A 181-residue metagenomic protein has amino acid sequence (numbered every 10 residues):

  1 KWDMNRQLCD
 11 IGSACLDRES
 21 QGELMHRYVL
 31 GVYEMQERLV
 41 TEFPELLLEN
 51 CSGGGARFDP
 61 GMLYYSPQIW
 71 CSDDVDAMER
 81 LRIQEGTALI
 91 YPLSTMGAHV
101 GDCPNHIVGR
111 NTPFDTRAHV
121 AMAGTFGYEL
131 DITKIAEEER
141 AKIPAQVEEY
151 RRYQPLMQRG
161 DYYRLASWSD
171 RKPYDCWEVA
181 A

Functional and structural regions predicted by a protein language model:
K1-A14, L47-C51: Short acidic catalytic loops
N5, G54, Y163: Residue-level "edge-of-site" marker
R6-L8, A56-R57, E137-E138: Active/binding-pocket-proximal capping segment
R6-Y33, M78: Aromatic- and acidic-residue-enriched carbohydrate-binding clefts of CAZyme catalytic domains
S20-Q21, P67-W70, R140: Short, low-complexity, polar/charged sequence segments that are solvent-exposed and flexible
L24-Y28, M62-S66, Q84, K142-M157: Charged, low-complexity, helix-prone segments enriched in Lys/Glu/Asp/Gln
H26-T133: Glycan-recognition surfaces
E129-A181: Glycan-recognition and catalytic regions of carbohydrate-active enzymes
